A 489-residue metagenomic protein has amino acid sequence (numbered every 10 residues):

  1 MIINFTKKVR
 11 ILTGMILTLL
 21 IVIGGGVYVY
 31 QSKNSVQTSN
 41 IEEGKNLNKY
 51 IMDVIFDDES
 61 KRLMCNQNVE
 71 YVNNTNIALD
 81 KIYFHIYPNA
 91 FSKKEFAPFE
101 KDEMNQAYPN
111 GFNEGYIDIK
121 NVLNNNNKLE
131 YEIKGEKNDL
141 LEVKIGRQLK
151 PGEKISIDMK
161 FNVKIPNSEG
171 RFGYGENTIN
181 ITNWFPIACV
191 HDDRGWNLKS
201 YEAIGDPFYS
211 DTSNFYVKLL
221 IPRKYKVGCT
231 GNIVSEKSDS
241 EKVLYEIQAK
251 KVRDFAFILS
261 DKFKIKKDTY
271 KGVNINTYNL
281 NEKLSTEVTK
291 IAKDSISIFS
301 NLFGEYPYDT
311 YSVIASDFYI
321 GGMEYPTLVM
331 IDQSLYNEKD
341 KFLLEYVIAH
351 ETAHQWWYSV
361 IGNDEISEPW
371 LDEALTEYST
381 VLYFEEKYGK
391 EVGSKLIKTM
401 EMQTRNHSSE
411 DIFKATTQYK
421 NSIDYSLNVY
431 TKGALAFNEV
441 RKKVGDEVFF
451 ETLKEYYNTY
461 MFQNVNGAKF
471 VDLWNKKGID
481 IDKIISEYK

Functional and structural regions predicted by a protein language model:
R10-G14, L19-C65: N-terminal, polar/Ser/Thr-rich
S39-E43, S92-I145, R171, N232-S238: Solvent-exposed beta-strand/loop surfaces of large extracellular or lumenal domains
M52-I55, V69, E130, K144-Q148 (+2 more regions): Beta-strand-rich interaction surfaces with strong enrichment in secreted/lumenal proteins
E70-T75: Asparagine-centered strand-capping/turn motif at beta-strand->loop junctions
Q106-N121, I157-A256: Extended, low-hydrophobicity, Ser/Thr/Pro/Gly-biased non-transmembrane segments
D206-A349: Hydrophobic helix-coil surface modules that form long, contiguous segments used for peptide/substrate interaction
K290, M330-S394: Zinc-dependent metallopeptidase catalytic helix centered on the HExxH motif and its immediate flanking segment
E391, S426-K489: Amphipathic alpha-helical substructures
